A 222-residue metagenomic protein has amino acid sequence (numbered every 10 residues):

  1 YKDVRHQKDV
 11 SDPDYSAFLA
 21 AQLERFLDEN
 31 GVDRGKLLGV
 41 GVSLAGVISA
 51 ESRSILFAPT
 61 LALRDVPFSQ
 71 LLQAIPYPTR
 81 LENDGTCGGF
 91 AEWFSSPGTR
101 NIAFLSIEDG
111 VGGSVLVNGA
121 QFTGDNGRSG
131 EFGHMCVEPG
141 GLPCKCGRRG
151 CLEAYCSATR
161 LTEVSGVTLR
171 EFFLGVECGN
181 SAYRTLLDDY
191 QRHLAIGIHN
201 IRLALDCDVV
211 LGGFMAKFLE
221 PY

Functional and structural regions predicted by a protein language model:
Y1-K36, Q73-Y77, S95-P97, G140-P143 (+1 more regions): ATP-binding/phosphotransfer module of carbohydrate and carboxylate kinases, centering on a glycine-rich
K36-S43, V47-L152: Phosphate-binding/catalytic loop of phosphoryl-transfer enzymes
